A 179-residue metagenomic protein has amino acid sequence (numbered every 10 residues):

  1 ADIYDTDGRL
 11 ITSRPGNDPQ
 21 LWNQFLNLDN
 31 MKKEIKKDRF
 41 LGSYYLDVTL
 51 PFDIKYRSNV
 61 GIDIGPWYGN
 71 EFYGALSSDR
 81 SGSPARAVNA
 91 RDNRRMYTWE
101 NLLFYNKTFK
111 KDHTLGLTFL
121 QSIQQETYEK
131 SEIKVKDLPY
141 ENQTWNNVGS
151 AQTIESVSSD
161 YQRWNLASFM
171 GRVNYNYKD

Functional and structural regions predicted by a protein language model:
A1-R39, R57-S168: Surface-exposed loop/interface segments of Gram-negative outer-membrane beta-barrel transport/assembly proteins
G42-V48, N101-Y105, G171-Y175: Residues on the lipid-exposed face of transmembrane beta-strands in outer-membrane beta-barrel proteins
T49-P51, T108-D112, K178: Outer-membrane beta-barrel channels and translocator barrels
I54: An active-site-proximal structural segment forming one wall of the substrate-binding cleft that immediately precedes
I62, Y175-Y177: Short, small-residue-rich loop/turn micro-motifs
